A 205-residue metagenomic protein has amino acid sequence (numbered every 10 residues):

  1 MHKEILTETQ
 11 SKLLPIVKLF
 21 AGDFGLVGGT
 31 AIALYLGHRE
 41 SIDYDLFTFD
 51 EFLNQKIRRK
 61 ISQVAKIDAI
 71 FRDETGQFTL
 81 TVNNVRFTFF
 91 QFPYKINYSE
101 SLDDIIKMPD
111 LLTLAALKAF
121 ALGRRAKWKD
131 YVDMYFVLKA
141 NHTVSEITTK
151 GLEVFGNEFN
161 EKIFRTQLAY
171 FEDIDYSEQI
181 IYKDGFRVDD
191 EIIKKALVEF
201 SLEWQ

Functional and structural regions predicted by a protein language model:
M1-Q205: Compositionally biased terminal segments of proteins
